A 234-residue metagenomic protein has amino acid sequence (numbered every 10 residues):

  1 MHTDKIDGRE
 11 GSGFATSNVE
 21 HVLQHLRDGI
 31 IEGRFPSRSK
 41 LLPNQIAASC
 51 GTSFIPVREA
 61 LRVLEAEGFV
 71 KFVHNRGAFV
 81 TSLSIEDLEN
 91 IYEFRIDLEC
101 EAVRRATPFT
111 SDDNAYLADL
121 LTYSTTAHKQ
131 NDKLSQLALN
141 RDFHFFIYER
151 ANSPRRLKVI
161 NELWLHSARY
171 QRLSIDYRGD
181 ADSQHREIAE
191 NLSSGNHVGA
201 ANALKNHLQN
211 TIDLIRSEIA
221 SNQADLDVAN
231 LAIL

Functional and structural regions predicted by a protein language model:
M1-P108, I212, R216-L234: Short linear motifs at protein or domain termini
S17, A115, D176-G179: Short helix-capping and inter-helix turn/linker motifs at the boundaries of alpha-helical repeat units
I30, A106, H128-K129, L192-G195: Hydrophobic residues in alpha-helical segments
R62, T107, Y148-N152, S193: Amphipathic alpha-helical interaction elements
A106-T110, A151, R155, V159 (+3 more regions): Long, hydrophobic, amphipathic alpha-helical segments used as structural scaffolds
D112-L173, S183-E190, G199-Q209: Conserved amphipathic alpha-helical segments that form helical-bundle/coiled-coil interaction surfaces
R178, D182-L234: C-terminal regulatory/effector modules of DNA-binding transcriptional regulators
